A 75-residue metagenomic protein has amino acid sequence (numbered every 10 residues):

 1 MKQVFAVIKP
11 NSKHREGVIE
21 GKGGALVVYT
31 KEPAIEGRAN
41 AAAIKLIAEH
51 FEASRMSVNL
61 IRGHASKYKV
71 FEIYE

Functional and structural regions predicted by a protein language model:
M1-G37, A41-I44, A53-R55, N59-E75: Contiguous, often N-terminal, cationic amphipathic patches that form binding interfaces
